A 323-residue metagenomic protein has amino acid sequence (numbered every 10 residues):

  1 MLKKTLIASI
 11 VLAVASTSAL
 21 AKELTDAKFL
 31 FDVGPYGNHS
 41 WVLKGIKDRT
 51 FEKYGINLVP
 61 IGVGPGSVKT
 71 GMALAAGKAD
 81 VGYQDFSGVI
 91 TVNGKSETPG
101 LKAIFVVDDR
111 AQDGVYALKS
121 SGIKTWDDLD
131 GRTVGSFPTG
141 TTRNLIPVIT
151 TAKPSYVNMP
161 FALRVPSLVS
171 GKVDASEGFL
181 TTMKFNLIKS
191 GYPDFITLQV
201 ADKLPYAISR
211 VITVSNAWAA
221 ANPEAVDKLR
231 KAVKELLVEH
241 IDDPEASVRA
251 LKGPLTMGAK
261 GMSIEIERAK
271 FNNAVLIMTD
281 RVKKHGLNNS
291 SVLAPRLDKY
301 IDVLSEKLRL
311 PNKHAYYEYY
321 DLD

Functional and structural regions predicted by a protein language model:
T5-A15: Sec-dependent N-terminal signal peptides
T17-A21: Sec/Tat signal peptide C-region and signal peptidase I cleavage site
K22-P160, P166-G178, T197-L198, Y206: Short, glycine-/small- and polar/acidic-enriched structural segments that line small-molecule recognition paths
K47, I56, A75, G94 (+7 more regions): Sec-exported extracytoplasmic/periplasmic mature domains
V107-A117, I188, Y192-A219, V226 (+2 more regions): Periplasmic-binding protein-like
A221-K307: Secondary-structure end/capping motifs
K299-D323: Hinge/cleft segment of the Venus flytrap/periplasmic-binding protein
